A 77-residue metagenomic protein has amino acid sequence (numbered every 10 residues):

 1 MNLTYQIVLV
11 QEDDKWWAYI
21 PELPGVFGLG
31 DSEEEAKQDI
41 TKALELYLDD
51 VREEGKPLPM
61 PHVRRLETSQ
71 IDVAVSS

Functional and structural regions predicted by a protein language model:
M1-Y5, Q38-S77: Short, charged, surface-exposed hinge/linker loops at domain edges that act as mobile lids or interdomain connectors
L9-P21: Short aromatic-glycine-(Arg/Gly/Cys) micro-motifs in beta-strand/loop hairpins
E12, L23, A74-S76: Generic structural motif
E22-G25, H62: Hydrophobic residues in alpha-helical membrane-spanning segments
P24-E34: A short, exposed loop/beta-hairpin motif centered on an aromatic-Gly-Thr core
